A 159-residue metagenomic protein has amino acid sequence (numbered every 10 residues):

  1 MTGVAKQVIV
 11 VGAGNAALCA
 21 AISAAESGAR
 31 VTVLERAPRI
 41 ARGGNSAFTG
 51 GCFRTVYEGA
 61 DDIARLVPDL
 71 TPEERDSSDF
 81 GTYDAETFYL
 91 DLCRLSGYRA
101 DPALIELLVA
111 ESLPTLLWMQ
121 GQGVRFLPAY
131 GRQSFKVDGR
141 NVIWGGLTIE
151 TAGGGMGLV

Functional and structural regions predicted by a protein language model:
T2-A16, T32: Beta1/beta-strand and adjacent pyrophosphate-binding region of the FAD-binding site in flavoprotein oxidoreductases
A21, A25: Gly/Ala-rich phosphate-binding loop of Rossmann-like dinucleotide-binding domains, activating on the conserved
E26-T49: Glycine-rich FAD pyrophosphate-binding loop
R42-S46, G59, G131, D138: Short, solvent-exposed loop/turn and secondary-structure capping segments
A47-E86: N-terminal glycine-rich dinucleotide-binding loop that anchors FAD/FMN and/or NAD(P) in oxidoreductases
E74-D79, C93-L107: Second-shell loop/turn segments in exported
L104-V159: Conserved redox-cofactor binding core of oxidoreductases
